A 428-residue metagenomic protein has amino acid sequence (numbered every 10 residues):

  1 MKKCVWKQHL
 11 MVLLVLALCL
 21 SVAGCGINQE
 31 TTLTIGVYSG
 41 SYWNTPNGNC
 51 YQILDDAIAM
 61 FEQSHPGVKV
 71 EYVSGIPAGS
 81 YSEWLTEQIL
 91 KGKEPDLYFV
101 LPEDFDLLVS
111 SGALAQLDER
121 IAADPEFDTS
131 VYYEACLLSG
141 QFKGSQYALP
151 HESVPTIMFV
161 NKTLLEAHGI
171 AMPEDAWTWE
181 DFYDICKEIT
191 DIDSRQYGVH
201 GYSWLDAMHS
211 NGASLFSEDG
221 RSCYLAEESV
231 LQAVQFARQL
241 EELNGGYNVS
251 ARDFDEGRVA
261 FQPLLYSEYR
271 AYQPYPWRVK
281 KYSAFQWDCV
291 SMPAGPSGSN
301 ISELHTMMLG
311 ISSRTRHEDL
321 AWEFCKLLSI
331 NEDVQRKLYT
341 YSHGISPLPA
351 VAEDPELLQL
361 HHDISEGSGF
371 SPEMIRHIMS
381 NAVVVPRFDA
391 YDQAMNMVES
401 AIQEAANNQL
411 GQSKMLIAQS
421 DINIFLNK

Functional and structural regions predicted by a protein language model:
K2-C4, Q8, C19-L107, S111 (+4 more regions): Conserved N-terminal structural module of periplasmic/extracytoplasmic solute-binding proteins
C25, M307, S312-D392: Mature extracytoplasmic/periplasmic domains
I76, P102-P155, A284-S291: Hinge/lid segment of periplasmic solute-binding proteins
D96-F99, A260-L265, R270-Y272: Paired acidic/hydrophobic, glycine-rich loop segments that form the ligand-binding mouth/hinge of periplasmic-binding
Q141, E303, D363-I422, L426-N427: C-terminal capping/gating helix-and-loop segments adjacent to ligand/active sites or protein-protein/ligand interfaces
F142-H151, T156, E180-C223, S229-V230 (+1 more regions): Extracytoplasmic/periplasmic solute-binding protein
C186, G220-N248, M292: Glycine-centered hinge/linker elements that transmit conformational signals in sensory and ligand-binding systems
A284-G310: Periplasmic-binding protein-like
